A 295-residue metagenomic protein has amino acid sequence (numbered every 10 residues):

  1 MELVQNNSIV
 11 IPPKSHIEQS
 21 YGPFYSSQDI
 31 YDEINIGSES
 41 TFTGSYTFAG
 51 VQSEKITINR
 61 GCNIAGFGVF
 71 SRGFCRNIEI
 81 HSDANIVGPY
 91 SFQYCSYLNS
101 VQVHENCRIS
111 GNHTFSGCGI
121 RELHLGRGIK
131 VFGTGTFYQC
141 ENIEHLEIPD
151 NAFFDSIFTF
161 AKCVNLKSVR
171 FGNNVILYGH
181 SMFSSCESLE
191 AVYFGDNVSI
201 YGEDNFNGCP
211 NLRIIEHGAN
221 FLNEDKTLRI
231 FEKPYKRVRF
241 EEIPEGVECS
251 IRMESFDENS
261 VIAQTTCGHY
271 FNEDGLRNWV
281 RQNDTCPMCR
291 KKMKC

Functional and structural regions predicted by a protein language model:
E2-H16, Q28-F42, Q52-N63, G73-I86 (+7 more regions): Structural signature of tandem-repeat unit edges
L3, Y25-Q28, R229-F231, S255: Short, conserved catalytic or adaptor-binding loops enriched in Gly and charged residues
I17, G22-Y25: Eukaryote-specific detector of the first structured module of a protein
S45-T47, F67-V69, P89-S91, N112-T114 (+4 more regions): Consensus positions within tandem repeat domains that build extended binding/scaffold surfaces
T47, V69, S91, G172 (+3 more regions): Short coil/turn segments at secondary-structure boundaries
C95-L98, F115-C118, C140, C163 (+6 more regions): Disulfide-bonded cysteines in secreted/extracellular proteins and peptides
C209-P210, I214-P234, G246, G268 (+1 more regions): C-terminal capping region of solenoid repeat domains
E242-C295: RING-type zinc-finger domain of E3 ubiquitin ligases
